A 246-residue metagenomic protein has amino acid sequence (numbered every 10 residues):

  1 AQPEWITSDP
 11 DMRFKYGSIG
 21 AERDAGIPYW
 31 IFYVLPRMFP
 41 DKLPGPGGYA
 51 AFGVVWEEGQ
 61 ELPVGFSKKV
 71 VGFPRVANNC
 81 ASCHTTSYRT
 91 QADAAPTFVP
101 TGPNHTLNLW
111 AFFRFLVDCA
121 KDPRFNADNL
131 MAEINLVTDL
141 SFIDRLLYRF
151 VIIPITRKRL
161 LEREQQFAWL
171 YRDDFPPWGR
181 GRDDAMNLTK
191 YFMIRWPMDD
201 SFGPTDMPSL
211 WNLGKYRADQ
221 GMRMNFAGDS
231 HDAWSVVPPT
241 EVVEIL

Functional and structural regions predicted by a protein language model:
A1-Q91, P100, A111, F115-L246: Extended surface/linker regions that mediate inter-domain or inter-protein docking in multi-component redox
A95-L107: Short cysteine/histidine-rich metal-coordination sites, predominantly Zn2+-binding motifs
